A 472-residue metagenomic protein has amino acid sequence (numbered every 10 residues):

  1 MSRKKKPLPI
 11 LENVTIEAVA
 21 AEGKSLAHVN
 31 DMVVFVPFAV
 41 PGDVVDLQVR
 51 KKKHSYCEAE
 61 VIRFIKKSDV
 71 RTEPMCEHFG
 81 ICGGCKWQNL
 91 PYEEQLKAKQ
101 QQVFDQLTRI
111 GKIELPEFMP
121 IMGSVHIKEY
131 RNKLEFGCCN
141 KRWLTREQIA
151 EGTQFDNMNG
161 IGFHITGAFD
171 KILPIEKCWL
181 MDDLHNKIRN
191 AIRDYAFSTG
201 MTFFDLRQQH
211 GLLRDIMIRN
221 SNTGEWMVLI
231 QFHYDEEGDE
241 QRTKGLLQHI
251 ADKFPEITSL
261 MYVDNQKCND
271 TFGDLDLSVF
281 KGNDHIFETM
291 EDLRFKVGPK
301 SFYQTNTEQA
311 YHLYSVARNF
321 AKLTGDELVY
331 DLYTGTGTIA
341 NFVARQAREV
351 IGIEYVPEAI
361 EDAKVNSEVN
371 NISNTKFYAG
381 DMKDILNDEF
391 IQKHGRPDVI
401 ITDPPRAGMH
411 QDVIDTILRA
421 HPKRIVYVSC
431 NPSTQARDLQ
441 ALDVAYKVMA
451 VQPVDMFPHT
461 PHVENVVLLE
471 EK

Functional and structural regions predicted by a protein language model:
M1-P74, H78, K376, D384: Terminal RNA-binding accessory module
S2-N13, A18-E22, E237-K472: Rossmann-like S-adenosyl-L-methionine
S25-N30, G162-I165, L229-Q231, A363: Short, acidic/hydrophobic/Gly-rich beta-strand patch recurrent on exposed beta strands that often constitutes part
I62-E73, G80-T202: Extended interfacial segments that mediate partner engagement and assembly in macromolecular machines
M119-H126, L206, L213-D215, P453-M456: Short, solvent-exposed loop/turn elements at beta->coil junctions and helix N-caps that rim active or binding pockets
D170-R214, N220, Y234-M261: Internal alpha/beta scaffold segment
I218, G224-H233, R294-G298: Short, aliphatic-rich beta-strand segments
